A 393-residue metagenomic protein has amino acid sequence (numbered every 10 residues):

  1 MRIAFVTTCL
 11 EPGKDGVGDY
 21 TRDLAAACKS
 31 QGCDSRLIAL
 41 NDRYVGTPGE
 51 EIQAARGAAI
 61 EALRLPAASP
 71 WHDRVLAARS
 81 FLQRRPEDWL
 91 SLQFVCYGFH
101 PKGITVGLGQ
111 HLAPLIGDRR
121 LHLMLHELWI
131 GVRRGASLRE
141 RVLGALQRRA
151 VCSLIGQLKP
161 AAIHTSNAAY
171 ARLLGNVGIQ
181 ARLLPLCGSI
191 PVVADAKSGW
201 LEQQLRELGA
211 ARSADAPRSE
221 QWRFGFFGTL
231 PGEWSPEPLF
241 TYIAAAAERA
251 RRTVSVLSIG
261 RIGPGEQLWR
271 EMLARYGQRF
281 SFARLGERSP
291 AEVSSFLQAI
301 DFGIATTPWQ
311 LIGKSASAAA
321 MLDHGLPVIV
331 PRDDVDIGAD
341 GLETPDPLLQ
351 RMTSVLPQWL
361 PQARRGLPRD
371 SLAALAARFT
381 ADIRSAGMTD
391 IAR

Functional and structural regions predicted by a protein language model:
T7-P12, A26-R84, Y170, R261-E266: N-terminal strand-loop element at the rim of the active site of nucleotide-sugar-dependent glycosyltransferases
T7-R22, V45, G98-G103, G232-P236 (+1 more regions): A short, glycine/small-residue-rich beta-strand->loop->alpha-helix junction that serves as a flexible
Q110-G117, R141-A162: Membrane-proximal helix-turn-helix segments that form the acceptor-binding/catalytic region of lipid-linked
H122, I130-L154, A169, I190 (+1 more regions): Nucleotide-sugar donor phosphate/pyrophosphate-binding loop at the beta->alpha transition of glycosyltransferases
V132, C152-L183, G188-D195, Q267: A short, active-site helix/loop in glycosyltransferases that binds the activated sugar's phosphate group
L205-S235, L257: Conserved donor-binding/catalytic core segment of Leloir-type glycosyltransferases
S258-G260, Q267-A291: Nucleotide-activated donor-binding/catalytic signature segment of Leloir-type glycosyltransferases, i.e., the conserved
L297-I312: Acidic donor-binding loop of glycosyltransferase active sites
